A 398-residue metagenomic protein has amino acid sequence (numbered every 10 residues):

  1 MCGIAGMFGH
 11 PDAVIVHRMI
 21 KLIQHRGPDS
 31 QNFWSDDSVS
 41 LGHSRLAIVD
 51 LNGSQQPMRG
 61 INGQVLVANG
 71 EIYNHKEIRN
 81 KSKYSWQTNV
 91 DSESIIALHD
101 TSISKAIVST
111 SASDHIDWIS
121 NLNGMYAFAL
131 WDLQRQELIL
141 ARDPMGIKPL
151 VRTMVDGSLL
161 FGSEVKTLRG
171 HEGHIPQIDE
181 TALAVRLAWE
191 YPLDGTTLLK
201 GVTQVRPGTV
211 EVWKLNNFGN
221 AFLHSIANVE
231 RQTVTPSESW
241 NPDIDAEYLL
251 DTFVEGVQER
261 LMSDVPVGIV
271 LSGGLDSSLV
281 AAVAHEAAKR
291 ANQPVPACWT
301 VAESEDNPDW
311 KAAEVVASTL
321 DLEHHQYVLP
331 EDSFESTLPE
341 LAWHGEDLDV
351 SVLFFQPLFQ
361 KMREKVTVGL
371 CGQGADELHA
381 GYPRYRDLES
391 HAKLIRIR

Functional and structural regions predicted by a protein language model:
M1, F8-H17, S104, L133-D156 (+1 more regions): ATP-dependent adenylate-handling active sites, centered on carboxylate activation for C-N bond formation
M1-V67, E71, A112-Q232, V254-V257 (+4 more regions): N-terminal glutamine amidotransferase
V16, A68-D132, V270, S277 (+3 more regions): Short histidine
K81, H171, L378-G381: Residues that scaffold the ATP/ADP-binding catalytic core of kinase and kinase-like folds
H99-S104, A188-P192, L341-W343: Active-site loops of AMP-binding adenylate-forming
